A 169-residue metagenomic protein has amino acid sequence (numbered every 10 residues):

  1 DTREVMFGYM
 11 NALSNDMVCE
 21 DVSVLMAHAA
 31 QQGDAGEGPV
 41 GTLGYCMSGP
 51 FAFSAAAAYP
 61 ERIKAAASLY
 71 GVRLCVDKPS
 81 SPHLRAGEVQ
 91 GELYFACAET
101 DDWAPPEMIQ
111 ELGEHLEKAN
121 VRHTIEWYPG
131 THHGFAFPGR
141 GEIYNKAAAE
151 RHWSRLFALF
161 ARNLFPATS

Functional and structural regions predicted by a protein language model:
D1-S169: N-terminal cap/leader regions of alpha/beta-hydrolase-fold enzymes, predominantly small-molecule hydrolases
